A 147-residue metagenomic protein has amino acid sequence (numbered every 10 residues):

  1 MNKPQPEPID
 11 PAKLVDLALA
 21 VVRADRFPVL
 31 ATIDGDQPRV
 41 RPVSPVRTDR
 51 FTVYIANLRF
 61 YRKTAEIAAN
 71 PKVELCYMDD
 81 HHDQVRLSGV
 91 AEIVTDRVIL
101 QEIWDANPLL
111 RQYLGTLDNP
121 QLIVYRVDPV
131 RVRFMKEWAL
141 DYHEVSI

Functional and structural regions predicted by a protein language model:
M1-D10, Q84-I147: Charged, gly/pro-rich active-site loop segments
M1-F27: Extreme N-terminal tail/first-helix region
P11-D16, N57-K63, P108-L110: Charged, amphipathic alpha-helical segments
A18, R26, F51, D83 (+1 more regions): A generic secondary-structure signal marking the coil-to-beta-strand transition
L19-A20, P45, A65, G115-L117 (+1 more regions): Short secondary-structure boundary/capping segments
D25-R59, A65-I67, V73-M78, R86-L87: Short beta-strand segments
A68-V73, D105-L109: Short, intrinsically disordered, mixed-charge
